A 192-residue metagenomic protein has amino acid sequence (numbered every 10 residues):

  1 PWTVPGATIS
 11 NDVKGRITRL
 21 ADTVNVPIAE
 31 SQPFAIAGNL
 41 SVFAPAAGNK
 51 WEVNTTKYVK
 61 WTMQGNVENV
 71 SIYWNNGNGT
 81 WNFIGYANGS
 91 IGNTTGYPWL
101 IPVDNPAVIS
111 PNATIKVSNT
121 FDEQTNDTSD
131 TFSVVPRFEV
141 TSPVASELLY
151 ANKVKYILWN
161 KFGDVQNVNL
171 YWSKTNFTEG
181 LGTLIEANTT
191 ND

Functional and structural regions predicted by a protein language model:
P1-D192: Extended, solvent-exposed regions of the mature portions of secreted/cell-surface glycoproteins
